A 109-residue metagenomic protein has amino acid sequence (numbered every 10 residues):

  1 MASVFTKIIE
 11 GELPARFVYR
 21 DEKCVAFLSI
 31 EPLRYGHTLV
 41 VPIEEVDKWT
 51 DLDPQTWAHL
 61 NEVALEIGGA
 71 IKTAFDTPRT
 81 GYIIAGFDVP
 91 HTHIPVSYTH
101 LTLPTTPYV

Functional and structural regions predicted by a protein language model:
M1-V46: Active-site microenvironments that recognize anionic phosphate/pyrophosphate groups
L39-N61: Short histidine-centered catalytic/ligand-binding loop motif
I43, F87-Y98: Histidine-centered catalytic micro-motifs
Q55-A74: Long, well-ordered alpha-helical scaffolding segments within enzyme catalytic domains, especially pronounced
F75-D88: A short glycine-rich, hydrophobically flanked beta-strand micro-motif that places a catalytic Asp/Glu for divalent metal
T99-T105: Conserved small/polar residues in nucleotide/adenosyl-binding loops
